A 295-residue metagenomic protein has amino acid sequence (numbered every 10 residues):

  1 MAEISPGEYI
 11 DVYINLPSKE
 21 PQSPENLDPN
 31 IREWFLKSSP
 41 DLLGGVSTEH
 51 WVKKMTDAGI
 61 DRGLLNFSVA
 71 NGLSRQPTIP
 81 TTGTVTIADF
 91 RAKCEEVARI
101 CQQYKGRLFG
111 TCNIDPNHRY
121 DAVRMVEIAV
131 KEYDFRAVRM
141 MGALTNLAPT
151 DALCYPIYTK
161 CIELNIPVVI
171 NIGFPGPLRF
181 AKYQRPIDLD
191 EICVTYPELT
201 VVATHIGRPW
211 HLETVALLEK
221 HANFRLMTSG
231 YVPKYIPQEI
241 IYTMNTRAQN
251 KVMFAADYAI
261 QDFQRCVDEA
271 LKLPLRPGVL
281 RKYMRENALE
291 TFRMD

Functional and structural regions predicted by a protein language model:
A2-N15, P21-R62, I128, A248-K251 (+1 more regions): Mid-to-C-terminal alpha-helical segments outside catalytic/metal-binding sites
Y13, M55, V97, A129 (+7 more regions): Conserved, mostly hydrophobic/aromatic
Y13-N15, N66, T111-N113, R139-M141 (+5 more regions): A cross-family glycoside hydrolase active-site/sugar-binding cleft signature
P17-E20, A70-L73, P116-R119, F174-L178 (+3 more regions): Active-site environment of divalent metal-dependent phosphoester hydrolases
K54-D61, R99-L108, L164, T195-L199: A structural motif corresponding to the C-terminal end of an alpha-helix and its immediate exit/capping segment
N71-I170, P175-G176: Active-site gating/metal-coordination segments in enzymes
R91-E95, P186, L212, Q264: Short, surface-exposed alpha-helical segments at coil->helix boundaries
Y133-A137, L147-M253: Catalytic pocket-lining loop regions of alpha/beta-barrel enzymes, especially the amidohydrolase/enolase/GH5 lineages
